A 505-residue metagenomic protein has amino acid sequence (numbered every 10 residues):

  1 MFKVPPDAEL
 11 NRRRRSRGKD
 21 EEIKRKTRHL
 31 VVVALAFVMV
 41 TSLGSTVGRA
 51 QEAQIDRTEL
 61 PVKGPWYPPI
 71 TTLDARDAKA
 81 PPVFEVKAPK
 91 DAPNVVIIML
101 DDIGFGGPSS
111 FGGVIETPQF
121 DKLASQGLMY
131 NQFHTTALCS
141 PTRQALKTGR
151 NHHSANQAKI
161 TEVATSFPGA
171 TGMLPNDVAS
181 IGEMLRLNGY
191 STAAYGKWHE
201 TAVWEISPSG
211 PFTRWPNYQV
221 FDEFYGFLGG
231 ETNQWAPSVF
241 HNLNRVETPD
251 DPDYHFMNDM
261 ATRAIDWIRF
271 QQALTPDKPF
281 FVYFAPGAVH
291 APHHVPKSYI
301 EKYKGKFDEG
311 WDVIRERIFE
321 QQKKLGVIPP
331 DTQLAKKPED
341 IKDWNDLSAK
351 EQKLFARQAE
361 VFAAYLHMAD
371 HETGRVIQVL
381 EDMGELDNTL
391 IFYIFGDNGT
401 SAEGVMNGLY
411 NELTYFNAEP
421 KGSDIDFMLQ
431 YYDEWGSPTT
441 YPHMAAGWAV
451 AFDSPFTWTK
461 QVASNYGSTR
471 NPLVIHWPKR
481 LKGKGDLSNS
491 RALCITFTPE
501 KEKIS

Functional and structural regions predicted by a protein language model:
P5, E9, R13-A34: Bacterial N-terminal signal peptides that target proteins for export
E9, E22-I23, L35-F37, Q51 (+2 more regions): Intrinsic disorder/low-complexity segments
V32-S42: Bacterial N-terminal signal peptides
S42, A50-S505: Formylglycine-dependent sulfatase
